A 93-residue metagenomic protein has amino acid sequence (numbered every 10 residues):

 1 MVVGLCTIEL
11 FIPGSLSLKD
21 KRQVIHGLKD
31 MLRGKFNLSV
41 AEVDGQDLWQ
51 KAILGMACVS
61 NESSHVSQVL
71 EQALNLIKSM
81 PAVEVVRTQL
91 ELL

Functional and structural regions predicted by a protein language model:
V3, A41-E62, E91: Short, charge-patterned binding micro-sites
G4-G14, L18: Short glycine-/aliphatic-rich beta-strand segments at the starts of folded cytosolic domains
K21: C-terminal binding/interaction regions
L32: Cys/His-coordinated zinc-finger cores
C58-L93: C-terminal structural segments of small proteins and small subunits
